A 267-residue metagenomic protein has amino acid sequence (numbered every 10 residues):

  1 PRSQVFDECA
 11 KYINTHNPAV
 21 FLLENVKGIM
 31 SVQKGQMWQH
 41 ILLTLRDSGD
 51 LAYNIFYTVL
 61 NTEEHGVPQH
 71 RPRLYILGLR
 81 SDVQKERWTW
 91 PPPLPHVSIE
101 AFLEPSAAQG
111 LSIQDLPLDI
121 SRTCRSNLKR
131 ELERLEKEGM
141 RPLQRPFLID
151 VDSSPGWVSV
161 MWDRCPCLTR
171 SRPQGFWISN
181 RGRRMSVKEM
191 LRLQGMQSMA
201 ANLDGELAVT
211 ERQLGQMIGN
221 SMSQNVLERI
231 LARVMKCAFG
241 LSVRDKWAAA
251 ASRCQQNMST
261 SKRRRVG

Functional and structural regions predicted by a protein language model:
P1-C167: Class I S-adenosyl-L-methionine
R122-G267: C-terminal target-recognition/interaction regions appended to catalytic cores
